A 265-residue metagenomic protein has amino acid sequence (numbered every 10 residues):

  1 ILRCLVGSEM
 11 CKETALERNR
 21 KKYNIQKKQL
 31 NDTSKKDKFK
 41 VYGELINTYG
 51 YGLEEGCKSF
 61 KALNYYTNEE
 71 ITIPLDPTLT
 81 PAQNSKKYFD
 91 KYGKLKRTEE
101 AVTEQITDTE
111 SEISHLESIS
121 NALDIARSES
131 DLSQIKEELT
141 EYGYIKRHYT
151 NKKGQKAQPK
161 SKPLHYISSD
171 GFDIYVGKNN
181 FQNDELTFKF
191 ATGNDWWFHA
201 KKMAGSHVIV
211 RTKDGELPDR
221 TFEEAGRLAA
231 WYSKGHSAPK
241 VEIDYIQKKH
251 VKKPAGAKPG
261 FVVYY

Functional and structural regions predicted by a protein language model:
I1-G7, C11: Single conserved hydrophobic/aromatic residue that forms the stacking wall/gate of nucleotide- or nucleobase-binding
E9-T33, S85-Y88, Y92, V102 (+2 more regions): Non-transmembrane amphipathic alpha-helical segments
R20-Y65, E70-P74: Long, charged, helix-rich clamp/arm modules that form nucleic acid-engaging surfaces of large nucleic-acid-processing
K22-I25, K96, L116, M203-V210: Short acidic (Asp/Glu) and glycine-rich catalytic loops that position anionic groups and cofactors
K28-N31, Y51, G93, S118-N121 (+2 more regions): Hydrophobic alpha-helix feature that most strongly marks membrane-spanning transmembrane helices and their immediate
T33-G56, T107-D173: Coiled-coil termination/hinge junctions
F60-S130: Extended, domain-scale alpha-helical bundle/helix-rich regions
Q134, E138-Y265: Duplex nucleic acid-engaging cores and interfaces of nucleic-acid transaction enzymes
